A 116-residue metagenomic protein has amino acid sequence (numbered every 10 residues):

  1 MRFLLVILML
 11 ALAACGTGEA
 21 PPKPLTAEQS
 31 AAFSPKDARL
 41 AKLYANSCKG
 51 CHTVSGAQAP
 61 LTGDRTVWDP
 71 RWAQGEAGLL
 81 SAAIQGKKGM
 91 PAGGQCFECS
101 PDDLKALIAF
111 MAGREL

Functional and structural regions predicted by a protein language model:
M1-A14: Sec-dependent bacterial lipoprotein signal peptides
C15-E19: Bacterial signal peptide processing site
A20-K42, Q58-V67: Electrostatic cytochrome c docking/interface patches
R39, L43, V67, G78 (+2 more regions): Extracytoplasmic/secreted proteins, especially bacterial periplasmic and envelope-associated proteins
R39-A45, G113-L116: Short sequence/structural segments immediately N-terminal
Y44-V54, L107, M111: The canonical Cys-X-X-Cys-His
T53-S81: Gly/Gly-Pro-rich "capping" loops immediately C-terminal to redox-active cysteine motifs in periplasmic/lumenal
P60, A82-E115: Axial heme c-ligation environment in periplasmic c-type cytochrome domains
